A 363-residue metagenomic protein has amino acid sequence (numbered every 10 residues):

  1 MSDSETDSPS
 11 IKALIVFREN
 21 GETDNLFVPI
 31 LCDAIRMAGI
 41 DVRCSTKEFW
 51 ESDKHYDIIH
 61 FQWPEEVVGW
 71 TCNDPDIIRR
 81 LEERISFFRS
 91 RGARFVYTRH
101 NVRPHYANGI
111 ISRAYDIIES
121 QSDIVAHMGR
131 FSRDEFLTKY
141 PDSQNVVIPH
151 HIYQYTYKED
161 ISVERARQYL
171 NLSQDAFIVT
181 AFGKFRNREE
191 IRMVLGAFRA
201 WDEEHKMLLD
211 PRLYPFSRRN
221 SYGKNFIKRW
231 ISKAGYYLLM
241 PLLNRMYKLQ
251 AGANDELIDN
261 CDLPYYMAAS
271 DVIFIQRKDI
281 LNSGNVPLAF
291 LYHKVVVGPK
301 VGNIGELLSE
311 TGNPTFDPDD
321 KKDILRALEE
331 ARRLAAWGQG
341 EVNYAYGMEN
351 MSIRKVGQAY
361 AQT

Functional and structural regions predicted by a protein language model:
S120-L137, P141-K158: Donor nucleotide-sugar binding/catalytic pocket of nucleotide-sugar-dependent glycosyltransferases
K158-L172: A short helix/loop element that forms part of the nucleotide-sugar donor recognition site in Leloir-type
L172-E189, L195-R199, L209: Conserved donor-binding/catalytic core segment of Leloir-type glycosyltransferases
R218-Y265: Nucleotide-activated donor-binding/catalytic signature segment of Leloir-type glycosyltransferases, i.e., the conserved
I275, V295-G298: Short hydrophobic beta-strand element within catalytic cores of glycosyltransferases and related nucleotide-activated
L288, V301-T315: Short acidic/histidine- and often glycine-rich active-site loop of Leloir-type glycosyltransferases that engages
S309-K322, E329-A336: Conserved acidic donor-binding segment of nucleotide-sugar-dependent glycosyltransferases
K322, R333-T363: A charged, aromatic-enriched C-terminal amphipathic alpha-helix characteristic of glycosyltransferases across folds
